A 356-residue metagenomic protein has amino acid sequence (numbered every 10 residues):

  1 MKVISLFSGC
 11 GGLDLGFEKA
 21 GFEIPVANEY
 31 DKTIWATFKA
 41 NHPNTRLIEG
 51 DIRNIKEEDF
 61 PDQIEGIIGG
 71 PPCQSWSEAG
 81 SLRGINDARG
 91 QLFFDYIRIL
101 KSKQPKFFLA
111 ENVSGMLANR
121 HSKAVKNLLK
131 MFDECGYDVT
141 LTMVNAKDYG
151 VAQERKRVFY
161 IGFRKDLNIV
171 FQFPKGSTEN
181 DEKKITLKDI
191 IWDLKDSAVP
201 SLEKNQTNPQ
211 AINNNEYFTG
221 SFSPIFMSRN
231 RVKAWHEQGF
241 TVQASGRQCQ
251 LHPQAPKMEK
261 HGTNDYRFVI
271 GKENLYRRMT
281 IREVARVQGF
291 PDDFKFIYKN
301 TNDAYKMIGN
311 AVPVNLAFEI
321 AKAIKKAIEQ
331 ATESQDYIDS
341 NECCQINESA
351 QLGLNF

Functional and structural regions predicted by a protein language model:
M1-V3: Extreme N-terminal starter segment of soluble prokaryotic enzymes
L6-C10: Class I SAM-dependent methyltransferase "Motif I" SAM/SAH-binding loop
G11, L15: Glycine-rich SAM-binding Motif I of class I
D31: Conserved SAM/SAH-binding beta-strand->alpha-helix loop
F38: Conserved SAM-binding loop
N44-D51: Conserved SAM-binding strand-loop segment of SAM-dependent methyltransferases
E57-G66, Q74-W235, G239: Class I S-adenosyl-L-methionine
Q206-F356: C-terminal target-recognition/interaction regions appended to catalytic cores
